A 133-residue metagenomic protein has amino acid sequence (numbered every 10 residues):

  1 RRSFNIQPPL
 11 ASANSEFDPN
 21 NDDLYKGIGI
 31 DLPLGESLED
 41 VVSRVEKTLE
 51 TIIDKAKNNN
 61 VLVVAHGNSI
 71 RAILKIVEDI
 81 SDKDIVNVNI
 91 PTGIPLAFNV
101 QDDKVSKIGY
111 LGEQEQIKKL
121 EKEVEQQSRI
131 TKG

Functional and structural regions predicted by a protein language model:
R1-D31: Extended, charge-rich helix/loop segments that form flexible, surface "patches" used to engage negatively charged
R2-S12, L34, L38-E39, S43 (+2 more regions): Acidic, low-complexity terminal tails and accessory targeting/binding regions of phosphate-metabolizing enzymes
K26, L49-E50: Tryptophan-centered motif/residue detector
